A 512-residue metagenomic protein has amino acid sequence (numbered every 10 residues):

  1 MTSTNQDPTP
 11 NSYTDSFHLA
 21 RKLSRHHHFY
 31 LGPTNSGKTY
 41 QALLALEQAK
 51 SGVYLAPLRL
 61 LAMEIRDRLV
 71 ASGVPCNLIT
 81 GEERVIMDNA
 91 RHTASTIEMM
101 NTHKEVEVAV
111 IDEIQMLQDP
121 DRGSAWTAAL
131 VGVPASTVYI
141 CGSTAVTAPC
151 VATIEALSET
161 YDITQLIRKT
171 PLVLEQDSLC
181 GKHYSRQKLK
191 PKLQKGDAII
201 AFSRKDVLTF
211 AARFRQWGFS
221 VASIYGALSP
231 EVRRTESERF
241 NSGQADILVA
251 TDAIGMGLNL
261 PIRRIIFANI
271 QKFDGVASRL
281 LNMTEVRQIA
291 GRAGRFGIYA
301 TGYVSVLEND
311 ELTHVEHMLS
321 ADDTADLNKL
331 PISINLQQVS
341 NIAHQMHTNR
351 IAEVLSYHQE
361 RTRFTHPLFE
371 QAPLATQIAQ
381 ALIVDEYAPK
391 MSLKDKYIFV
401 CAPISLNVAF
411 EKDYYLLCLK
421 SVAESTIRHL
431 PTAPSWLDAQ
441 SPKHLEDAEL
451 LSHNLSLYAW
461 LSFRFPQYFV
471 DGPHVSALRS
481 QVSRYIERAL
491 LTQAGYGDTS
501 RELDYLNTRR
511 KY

Functional and structural regions predicted by a protein language model:
M1-D7, S333-Y512: Non-catalytic terminal extensions of ATP-dependent helicases
L19, L23, G81-I86, A90-H92 (+1 more regions): Interdomain hinge/linker at the junction between the two RecA-like core domains of SF2 helicases
K50-I65, Y139-C141, T147-A148, K190-W217 (+2 more regions): Conserved strand-helix element at the start of the C-terminal RecA-like helicase core
G52, Q115-Q176: Post-DEXD/H (motif II) to motif III coupling segment of the RecA-like Helicase ATP-binding lobe
L60-E107: Inter-Walker segment of RecA-like/P-loop motor cores
E64-D67, N77-D88, T209, S220-T251: Conserved helicase ATPase core of P-loop NTP-dependent helicases/translocases
S136-T147, S242-I247, L260-D323: Conserved segment of the helicase C-terminal RecA-like domain
E175-I200, T284-R287, R292-L382: C-terminal helicase lobe
